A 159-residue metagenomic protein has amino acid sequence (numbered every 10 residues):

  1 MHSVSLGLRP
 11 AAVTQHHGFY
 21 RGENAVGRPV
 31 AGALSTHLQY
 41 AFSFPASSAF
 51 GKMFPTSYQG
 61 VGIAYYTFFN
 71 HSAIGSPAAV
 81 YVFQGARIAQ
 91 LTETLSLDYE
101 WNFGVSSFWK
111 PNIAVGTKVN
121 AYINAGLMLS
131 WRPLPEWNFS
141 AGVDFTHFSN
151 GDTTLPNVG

Functional and structural regions predicted by a protein language model:
M1, P45-S57, S72-I74, A89-L97 (+1 more regions): Short loop/turn motifs that connect adjacent beta-strands in outer-membrane beta-barrel proteins
M1-A31, S35-S43: Short glycine/proline- and aromatic-enriched beta-strand/turn motifs that initiate or cap beta-hairpins
H2-L6, S57-V61, V80, L95-F103 (+1 more regions): Transmembrane beta-strands of outer-membrane beta-barrel proteins
L6, T36-F42, V82-I88, W101-V105 (+2 more regions): Residues on the lipid-exposed face of transmembrane beta-strands in outer-membrane beta-barrel proteins
L8-T14, F42-F44, I63-F69, F103-W109 (+1 more regions): Transmembrane beta-strands of outer-membrane beta-barrel pores
H16-E23, A73-G75, K110-A114, G151-V158: Outer-membrane beta-barrel translocator domains and adjoining extracellular loop/strand segments of Gram-negative
H17, M128-G159: Predominantly the C-terminal beta-signal and adjacent terminal strand-loop region of outer-membrane beta-barrel
V30-T36, I74-V80, T117-I123, G159: Residues that define the transmembrane beta-barrel architecture of outer-membrane proteins
